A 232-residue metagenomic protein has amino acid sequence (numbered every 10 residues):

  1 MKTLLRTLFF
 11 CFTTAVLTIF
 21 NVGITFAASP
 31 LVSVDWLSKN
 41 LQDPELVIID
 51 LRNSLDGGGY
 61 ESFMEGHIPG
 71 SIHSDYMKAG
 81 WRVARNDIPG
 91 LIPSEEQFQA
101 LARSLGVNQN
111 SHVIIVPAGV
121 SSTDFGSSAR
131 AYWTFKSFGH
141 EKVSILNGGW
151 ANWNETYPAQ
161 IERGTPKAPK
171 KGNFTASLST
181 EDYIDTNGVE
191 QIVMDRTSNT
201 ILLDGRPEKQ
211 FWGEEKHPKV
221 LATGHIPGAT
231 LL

Functional and structural regions predicted by a protein language model:
M1-T7: Positively charged n-region of N-terminal signal peptides that target proteins for export
F9-V22: Bacterial N-terminal signal peptides
T25-V34, T175-T180: Short coil-to-helix leader/linker segments, especially the first N-terminal amphipathic alpha-helix with its helix
A28-N110, A118-T123, G188-L232: Positively charged, proline/Ser/Thr-rich regional signature most characteristic of the Rhodanese/CDC25-like
I92-T197, E215, G224: Thiolate-centered catalytic microenvironments shared by cysteine-dependent enzyme domains
